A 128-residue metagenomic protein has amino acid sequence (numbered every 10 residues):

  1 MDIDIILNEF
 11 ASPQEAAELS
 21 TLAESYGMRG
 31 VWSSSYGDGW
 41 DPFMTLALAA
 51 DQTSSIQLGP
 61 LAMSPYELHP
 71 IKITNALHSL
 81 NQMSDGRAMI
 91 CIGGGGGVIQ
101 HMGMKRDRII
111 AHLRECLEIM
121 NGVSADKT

Functional and structural regions predicted by a protein language model:
M1-L58: N-terminal beta1-alpha1-beta2 module of alpha/beta enzyme domains
I6-F10, Y36, M63-P65, G93-G97: Active-site beta-loop-alpha junctions enriched in small/polar residues
G27-W32, S55-G59, Q82-R87, R114-L117: Glycine-rich loops and low-complexity Gly/Arg-rich segments that provide flexible linkers or classic glycine-based
G37-W40, M63-H69, K105-R106: Glycine-rich "substrate-gating" loop/helix at the edge of Rossmann-like oxidoreductase active sites
P42-M63, E67, H112-V123: Alpha-helix-loop-beta-strand connector modules within alpha/beta enzyme cores
K72-T128: Internal, glycine-rich beta/alpha segment that forms the wall or movable "lid" of small-molecule/cofactor binding
